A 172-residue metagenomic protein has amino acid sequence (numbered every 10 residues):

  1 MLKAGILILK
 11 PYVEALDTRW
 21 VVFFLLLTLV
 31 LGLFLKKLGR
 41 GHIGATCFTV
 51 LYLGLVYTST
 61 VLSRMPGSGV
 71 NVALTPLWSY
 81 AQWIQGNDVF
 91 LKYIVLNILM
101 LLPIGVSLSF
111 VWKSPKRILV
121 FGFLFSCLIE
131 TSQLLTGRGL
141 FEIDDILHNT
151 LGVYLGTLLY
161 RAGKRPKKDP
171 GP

Functional and structural regions predicted by a protein language model:
M1-R138, I143, T157-K167, G171-P172: Bulky hydrophobic segments
